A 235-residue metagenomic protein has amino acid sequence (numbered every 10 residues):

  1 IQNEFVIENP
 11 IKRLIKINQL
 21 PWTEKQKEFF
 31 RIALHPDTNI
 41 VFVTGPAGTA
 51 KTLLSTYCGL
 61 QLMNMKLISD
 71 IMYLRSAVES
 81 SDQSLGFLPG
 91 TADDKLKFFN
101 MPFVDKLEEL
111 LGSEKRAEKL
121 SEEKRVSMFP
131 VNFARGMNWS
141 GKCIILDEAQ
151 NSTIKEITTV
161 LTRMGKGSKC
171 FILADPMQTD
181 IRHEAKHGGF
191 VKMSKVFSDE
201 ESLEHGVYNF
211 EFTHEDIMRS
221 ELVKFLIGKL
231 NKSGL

Functional and structural regions predicted by a protein language model:
I1-N3: Pre-ATPase regulatory/linker segments immediately N-terminal to the P-loop/RecA-like helicase/translocase core
F5-I32, P36-L146, Q150-L235: Conserved helicase motor core of SF1/SF2 NTP-dependent helicases
